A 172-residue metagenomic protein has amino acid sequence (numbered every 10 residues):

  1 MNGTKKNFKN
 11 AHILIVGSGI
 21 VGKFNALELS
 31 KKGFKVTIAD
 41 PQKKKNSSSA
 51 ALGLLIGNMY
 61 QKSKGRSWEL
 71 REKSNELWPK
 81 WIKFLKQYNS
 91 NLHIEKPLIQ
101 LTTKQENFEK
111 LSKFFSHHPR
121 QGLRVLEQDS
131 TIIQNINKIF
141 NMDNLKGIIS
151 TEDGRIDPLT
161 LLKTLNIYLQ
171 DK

Functional and structural regions predicted by a protein language model:
M1-N10: A short, basic/flexible loop-to-alpha-helix module at the beginning of a structural domain
A11-T37: N-terminal Rossmann-like FAD-binding beta1-loop-alpha1 element of flavoenzymes
S30, P119, Q170: Anion (oxyanion) recognition and catalysis
S30-A50: Glycine-rich FAD pyrophosphate-binding loop
F34, L123, K172: Short phosphate-binding/catalytic loops that engage adenosine nucleotides
S49-L54, F140: Short, flexible, mixed-charge acidic loops at enzyme active sites
L54-I136: Dinucleotide-binding Rossmann-like beta1-alpha1 core, especially the glycine-rich loop that anchors the ADP
G147-K172: Helical element adjacent to the flavin cofactor pocket in flavoenzyme catalytic cores
